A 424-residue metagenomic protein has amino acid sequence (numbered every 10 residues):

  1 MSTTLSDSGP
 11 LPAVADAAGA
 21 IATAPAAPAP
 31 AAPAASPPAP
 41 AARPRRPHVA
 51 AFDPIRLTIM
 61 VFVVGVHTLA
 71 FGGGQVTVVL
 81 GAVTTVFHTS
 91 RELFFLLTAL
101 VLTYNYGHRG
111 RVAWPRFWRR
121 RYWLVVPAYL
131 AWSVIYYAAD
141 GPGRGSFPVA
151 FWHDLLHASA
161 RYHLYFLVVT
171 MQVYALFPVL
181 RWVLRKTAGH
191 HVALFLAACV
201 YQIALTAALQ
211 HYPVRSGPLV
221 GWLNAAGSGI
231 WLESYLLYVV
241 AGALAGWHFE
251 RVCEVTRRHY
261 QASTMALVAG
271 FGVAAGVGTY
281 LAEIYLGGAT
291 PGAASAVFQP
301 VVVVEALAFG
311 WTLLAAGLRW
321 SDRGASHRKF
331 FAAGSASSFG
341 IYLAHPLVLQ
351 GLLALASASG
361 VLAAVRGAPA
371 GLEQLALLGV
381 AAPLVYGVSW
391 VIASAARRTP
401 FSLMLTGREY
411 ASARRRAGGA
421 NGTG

Functional and structural regions predicted by a protein language model:
M1-I203, A207, G360-G424: Membrane-cytosol interface segments of multi-pass membrane proteins, especially ER/Golgi lipid-handling enzymes
V49, V79-R91, L156-V169, Q210-Y238 (+1 more regions): Interfacial loop-to-helix transition and helix-capping segments at the boundaries of transmembrane helices
G72-G73, R109, H248-V252, A282-T290: Transmembrane helix-loop junctions in multi-pass membrane proteins
R91-Y104, M171-R181, A207-V255, V301-D322: Specific transmembrane alpha-helix
Y104-R116, R251-H259, R319-F330: Juxtamembrane membrane-water interface segments of multi-pass membrane proteins, especially cytoplasmic-side
A138, Y162, A274-A275, T279 (+1 more regions): Alpha-helical transmembrane segments of multi-pass integral membrane proteins
K186-L196, E254-A266: Membrane-interfacial entry segments at the cytosolic side of transmembrane helices
V200, Q261-A274: Signature aromatic-anchored transmembrane alpha helix within multi-pass, membrane-resident enzymes that catalyze glycan
